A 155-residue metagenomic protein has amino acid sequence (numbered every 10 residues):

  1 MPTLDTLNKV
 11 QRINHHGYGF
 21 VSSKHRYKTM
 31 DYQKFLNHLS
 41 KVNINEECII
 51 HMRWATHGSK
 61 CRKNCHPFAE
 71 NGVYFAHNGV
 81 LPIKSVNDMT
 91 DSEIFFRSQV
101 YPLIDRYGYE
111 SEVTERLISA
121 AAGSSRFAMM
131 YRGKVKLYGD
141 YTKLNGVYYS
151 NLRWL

Functional and structural regions predicted by a protein language model:
M1-L155: Conserved short alpha-helical segments that host acidic/polar catalytic motifs at enzyme active sites
